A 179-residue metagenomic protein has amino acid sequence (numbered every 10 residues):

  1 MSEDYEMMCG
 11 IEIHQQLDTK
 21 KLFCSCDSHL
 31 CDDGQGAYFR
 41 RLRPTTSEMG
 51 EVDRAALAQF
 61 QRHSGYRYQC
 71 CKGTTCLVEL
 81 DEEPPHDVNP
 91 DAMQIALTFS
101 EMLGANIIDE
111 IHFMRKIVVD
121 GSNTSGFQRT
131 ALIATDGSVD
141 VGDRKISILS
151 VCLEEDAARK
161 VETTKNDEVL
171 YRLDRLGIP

Functional and structural regions predicted by a protein language model:
M1-P179: Basic, nucleic-acid-interacting segments
